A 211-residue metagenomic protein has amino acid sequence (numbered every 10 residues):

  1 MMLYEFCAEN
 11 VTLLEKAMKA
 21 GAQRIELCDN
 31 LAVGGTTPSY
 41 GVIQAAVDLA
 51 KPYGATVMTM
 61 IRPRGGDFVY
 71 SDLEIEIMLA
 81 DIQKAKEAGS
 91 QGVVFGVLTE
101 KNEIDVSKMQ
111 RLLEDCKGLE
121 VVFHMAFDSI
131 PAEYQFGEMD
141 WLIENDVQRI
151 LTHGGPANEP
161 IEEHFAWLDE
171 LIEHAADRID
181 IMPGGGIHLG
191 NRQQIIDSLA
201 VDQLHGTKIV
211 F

Functional and structural regions predicted by a protein language model:
M1-I25, N30-T37: N-terminal pre-domain/capping segments
M2-A8, I25-L27, V57-I61, V93-F95 (+4 more regions): Hydrophobic faces of well-ordered beta-strands that scaffold small-molecule active sites in alpha/beta enzyme cores
E9-A20, G66-K84, V121, D128-N145 (+2 more regions): Catalytic cores of alpha/beta
V11-E15, L31-T56, D72-I75, L98-K117 (+4 more regions): Active-site-adjacent beta->alpha loops and helix N-cap segments on the catalytic face of soluble alpha/beta enzymes
Q23-G35, K84-K101, N145-P160, I187-H188 (+1 more regions): Glycine-rich phosphate-binding active-site loops on the catalytic face of alpha/beta enzymes
C28-L31, R62-F68: Glycine-/proline-rich flexible loop or hinge segments
R64-G65, T99, A126: Short, glycine/serine-rich, charged loops/turns that create anion-binding and catalytic segments at active sites
I75-G89, V93-D115, F123, E144: Active-site acidic/histidine proton-transfer and metal-coordination neighborhood in alpha/beta enzyme cores
